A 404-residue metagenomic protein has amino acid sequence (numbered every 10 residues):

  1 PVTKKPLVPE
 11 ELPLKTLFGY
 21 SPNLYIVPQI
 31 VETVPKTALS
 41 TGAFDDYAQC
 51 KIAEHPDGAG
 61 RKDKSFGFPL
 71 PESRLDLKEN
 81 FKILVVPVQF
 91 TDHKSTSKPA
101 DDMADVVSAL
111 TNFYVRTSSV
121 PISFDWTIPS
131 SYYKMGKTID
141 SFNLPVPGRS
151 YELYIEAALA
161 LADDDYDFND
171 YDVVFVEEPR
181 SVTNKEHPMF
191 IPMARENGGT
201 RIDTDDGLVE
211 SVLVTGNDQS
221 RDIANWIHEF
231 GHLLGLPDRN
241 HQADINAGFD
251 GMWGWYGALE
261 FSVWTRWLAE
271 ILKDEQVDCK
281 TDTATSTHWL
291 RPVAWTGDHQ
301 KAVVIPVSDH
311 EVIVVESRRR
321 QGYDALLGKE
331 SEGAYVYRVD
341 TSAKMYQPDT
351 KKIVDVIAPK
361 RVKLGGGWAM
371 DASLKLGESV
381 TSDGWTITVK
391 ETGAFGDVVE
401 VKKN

Functional and structural regions predicted by a protein language model:
K4-F18, L24-I26, I30-A43, I52-A53 (+5 more regions): Non-catalytic C-terminal accessory/binding modules of secreted extracellular proteins
Y47-D57: Sequence contexts marking disulfide-bonded cysteines in secreted/extracellular proteins
H55, A59-S73, L153-D164, D298-K301 (+1 more regions): Short alpha-helical segments and helix-capping/turn motifs at coil-helix boundaries
K64-A104: Fold-level signature of zinc-dependent metallopeptidase catalytic domains
F68-L75, S118-D203: Active-site-proximal segments of metallohydrolase catalytic domains
K94-R149, D244-E275: Predominantly extracellular/luminal regions of secreted and cell-surface proteins, especially disulfide-bonded
D101, G148-L153, N217-N225: Soluble non-cytosolic domains of exported or imported proteins
F168, V173, E178-L326: Extracellular hydrolytic enzyme modules, especially secreted metalloproteases of the metzincin/thermolysin-like class
